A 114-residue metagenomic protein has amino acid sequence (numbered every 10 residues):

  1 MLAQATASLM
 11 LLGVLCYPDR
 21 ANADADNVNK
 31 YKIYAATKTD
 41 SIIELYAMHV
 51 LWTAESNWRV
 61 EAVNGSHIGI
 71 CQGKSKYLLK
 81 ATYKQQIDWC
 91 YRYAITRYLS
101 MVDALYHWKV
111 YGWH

Functional and structural regions predicted by a protein language model:
M1-D26: N-terminal prepro-regions of secreted/extracellular proteins
N27-H114: Peptidoglycan cell-wall recognition and remodeling modules
